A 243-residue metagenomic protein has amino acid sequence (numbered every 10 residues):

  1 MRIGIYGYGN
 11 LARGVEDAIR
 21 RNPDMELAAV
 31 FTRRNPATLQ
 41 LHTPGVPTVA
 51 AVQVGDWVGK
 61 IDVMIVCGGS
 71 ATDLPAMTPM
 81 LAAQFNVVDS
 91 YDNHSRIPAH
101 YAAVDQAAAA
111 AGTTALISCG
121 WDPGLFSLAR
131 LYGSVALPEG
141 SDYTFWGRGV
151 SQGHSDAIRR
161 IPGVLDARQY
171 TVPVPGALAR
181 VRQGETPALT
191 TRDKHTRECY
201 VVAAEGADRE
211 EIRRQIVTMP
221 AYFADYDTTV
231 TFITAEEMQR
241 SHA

Functional and structural regions predicted by a protein language model:
R2-V15: Glycine-rich adenosine-cofactor-binding loop
G9-L11, H94-I97, S118-S127, G149-S151: Gly/Ser/Thr-rich loops at beta-strand to alpha-helix junctions that form or flank small-molecule/cofactor-binding
R13-G14, R21-L27, T32-V52, V150-A243: C-terminal substrate-binding/catalytic lobe of Rossmann-fold NAD(P)-dependent oxidoreductases
V54-I61, A71-S90: Rossmann-fold NAD(P) dinucleotide-binding segment
C67-G68: Glycine-rich, N-terminal phosphate-binding loop of Rossmann-like dinucleotide-binding domains
D89-S90, A115-C119, F145, Q169: General beta-strand structural signal in soluble alpha/beta enzymes
Y91-A115: Rossmann-fold NAD(P)-binding glycine/threonine-rich loop
G124-D142, D156-Y170: Oxidoreductase and adenylate-handling cofactor-binding alpha/beta cores
